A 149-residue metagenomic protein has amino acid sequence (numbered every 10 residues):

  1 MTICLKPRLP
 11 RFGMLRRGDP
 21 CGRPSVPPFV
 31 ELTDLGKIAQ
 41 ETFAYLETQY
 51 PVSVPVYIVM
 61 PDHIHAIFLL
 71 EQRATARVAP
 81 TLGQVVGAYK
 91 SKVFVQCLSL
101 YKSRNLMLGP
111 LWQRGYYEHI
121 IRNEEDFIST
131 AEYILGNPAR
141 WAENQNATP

Functional and structural regions predicted by a protein language model:
T2-P149: Short catalytic/metal-binding and nucleic-acid-binding patches
